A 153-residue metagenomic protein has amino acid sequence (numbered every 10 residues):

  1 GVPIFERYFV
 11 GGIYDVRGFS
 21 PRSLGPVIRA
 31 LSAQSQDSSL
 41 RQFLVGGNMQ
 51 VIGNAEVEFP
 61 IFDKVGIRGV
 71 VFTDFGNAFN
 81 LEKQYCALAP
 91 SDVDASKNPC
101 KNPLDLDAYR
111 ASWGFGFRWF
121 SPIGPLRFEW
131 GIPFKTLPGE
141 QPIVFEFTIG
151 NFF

Functional and structural regions predicted by a protein language model:
G1-I67, V71-P99, G139, F147-F152: C-terminal outer-membrane beta-barrel translocator/porin domains of Gram-negative envelope proteins and their
N48-V51, L104-A108, L126-R127: A short linear-motif detector with a strong N-terminal bias
Q50-N54, R110-G114, V144: Transmembrane beta-barrel architecture of outer-membrane proteins
F59, N77-F79, F117-P125, I132: Short leucine-rich amphipathic alpha-helical surface patches
I67-F72, P125-G131: Conserved active-site loop/cleft motifs that coordinate metal ions or position small ligands
P90-D92, P99, L106-S121: Strand-loop-strand
F115-P122, L126, P142-F153: Outer-membrane beta-barrel "beta-signal"
F134-P142: Solvent-exposed loop/turn segments connecting transmembrane beta-strands in outer-membrane beta-barrel proteins
